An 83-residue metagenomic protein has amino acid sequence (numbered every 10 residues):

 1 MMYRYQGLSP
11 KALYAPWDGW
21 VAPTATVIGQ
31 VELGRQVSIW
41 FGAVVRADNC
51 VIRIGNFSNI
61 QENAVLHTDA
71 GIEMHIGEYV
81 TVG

Functional and structural regions predicted by a protein language model:
M1-D18: Terminal amphipathic alpha-helical/low-complexity segments used for targeting or macromolecular assembly
R4-G7, V27, V51: Residue-level preference for alpha-helix termini and adjacent loops
L13, D18-V21, A25, V31 (+6 more regions): A structural motif detector for beta-strand N-caps
R46-C50, D69-G71: Right-handed parallel beta-helix/beta-solenoid
